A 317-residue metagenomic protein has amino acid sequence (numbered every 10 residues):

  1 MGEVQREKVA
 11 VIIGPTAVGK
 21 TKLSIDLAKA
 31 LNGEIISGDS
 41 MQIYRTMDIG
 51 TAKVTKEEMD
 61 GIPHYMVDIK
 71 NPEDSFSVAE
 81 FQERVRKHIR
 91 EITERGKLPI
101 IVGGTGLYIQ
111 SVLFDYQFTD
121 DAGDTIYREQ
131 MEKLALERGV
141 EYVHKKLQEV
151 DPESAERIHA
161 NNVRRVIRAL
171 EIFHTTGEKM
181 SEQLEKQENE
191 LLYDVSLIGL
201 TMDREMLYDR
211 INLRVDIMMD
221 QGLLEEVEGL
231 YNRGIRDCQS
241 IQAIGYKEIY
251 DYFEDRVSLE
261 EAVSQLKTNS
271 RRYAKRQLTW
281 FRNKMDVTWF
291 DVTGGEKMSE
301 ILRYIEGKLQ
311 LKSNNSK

Functional and structural regions predicted by a protein language model:
M1-K317: Phosphate/pyrophosphate-binding catalytic cores of soluble transferases and nucleic-acid-acting enzymes
